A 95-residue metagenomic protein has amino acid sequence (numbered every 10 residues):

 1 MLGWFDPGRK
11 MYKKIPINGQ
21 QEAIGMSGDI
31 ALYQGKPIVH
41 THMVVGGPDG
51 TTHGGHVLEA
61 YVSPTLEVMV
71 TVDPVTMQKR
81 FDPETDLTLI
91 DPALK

Functional and structural regions predicted by a protein language model:
M1-V39, V44-L58, S63-K95: N-terminal intrinsically disordered, cationic/polar leader segments that include organellar targeting peptides
